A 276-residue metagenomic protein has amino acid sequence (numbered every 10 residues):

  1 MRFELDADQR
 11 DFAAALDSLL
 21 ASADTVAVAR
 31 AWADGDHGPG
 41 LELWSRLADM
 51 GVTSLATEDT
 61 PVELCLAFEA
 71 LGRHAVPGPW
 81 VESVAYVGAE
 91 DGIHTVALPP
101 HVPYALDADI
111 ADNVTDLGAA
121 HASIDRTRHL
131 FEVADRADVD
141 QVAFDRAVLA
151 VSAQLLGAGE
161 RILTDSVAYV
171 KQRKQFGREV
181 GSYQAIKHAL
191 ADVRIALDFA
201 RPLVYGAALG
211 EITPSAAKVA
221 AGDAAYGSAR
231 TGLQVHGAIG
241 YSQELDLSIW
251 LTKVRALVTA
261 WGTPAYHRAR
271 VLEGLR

Functional and structural regions predicted by a protein language model:
M1-H74, V148-R276: Alpha-helical interface subdomain recognition
A75-T164, A168: FAD-binding core of flavoproteins
